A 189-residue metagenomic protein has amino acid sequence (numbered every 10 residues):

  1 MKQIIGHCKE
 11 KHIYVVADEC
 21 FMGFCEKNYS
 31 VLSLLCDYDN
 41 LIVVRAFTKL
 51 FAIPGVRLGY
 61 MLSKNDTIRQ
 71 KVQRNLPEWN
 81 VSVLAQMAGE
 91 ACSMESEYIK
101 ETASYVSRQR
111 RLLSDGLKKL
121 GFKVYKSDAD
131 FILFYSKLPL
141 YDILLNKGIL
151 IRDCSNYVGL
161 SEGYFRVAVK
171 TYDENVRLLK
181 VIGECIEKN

Functional and structural regions predicted by a protein language model:
M1-V15, E19-L50: Active-site pre-lysine segment of PLP-dependent enzymes
N40-K118, F122-Y125: PLP-dependent aminotransferase class I/II
G55, D128-A129, G159-S161: Short acidic/glycine-enriched loop/turn segments that link adjacent beta-strands
S63, F134-S136, V169-T171: Short beta-strand-to-loop capping motifs
S107, D115-G148: Conserved PLP-binding catalytic core of the aspartate aminotransferase-like
N156-N189: PLP-dependent enzyme catalytic core of the Aspartate aminotransferase-like
